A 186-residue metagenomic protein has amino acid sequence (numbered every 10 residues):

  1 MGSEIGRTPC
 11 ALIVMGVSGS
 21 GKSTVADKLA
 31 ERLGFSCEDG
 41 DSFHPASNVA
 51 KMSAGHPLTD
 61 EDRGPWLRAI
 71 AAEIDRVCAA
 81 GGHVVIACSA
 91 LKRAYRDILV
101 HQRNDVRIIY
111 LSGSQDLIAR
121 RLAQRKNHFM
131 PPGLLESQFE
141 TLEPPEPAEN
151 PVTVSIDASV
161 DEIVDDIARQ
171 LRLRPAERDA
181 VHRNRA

Functional and structural regions predicted by a protein language model:
M1-C10: Extreme N-terminal, non-catalytic leader segments that precede Walker-type/kinase nucleotide-binding cores
V14: Hydrophobic anchor at the beta1->P-loop junction of P-loop NTPases
V17: P-loop (Walker A) phosphate-binding loop of NTP-binding proteins
K22: Conserved lysine of the Walker
D27-A69: Conserved substrate/cofactor phosphate-moiety recognition/catalytic segment in nucleotide-dependent phosphotransferases
E61-R103, L111: Glycine-rich phosphate-binding loop used to anchor ATP phosphates in small-molecule kinases, encompassing both
Q102-R121: Conserved phosphate-donor/acceptor-positioning beta-strand/loop module used by diverse small-molecule
Q124-D166: Small-molecule kinase domains that catalyze NTP-dependent phosphoryl transfer to phosphate-bearing small molecules
